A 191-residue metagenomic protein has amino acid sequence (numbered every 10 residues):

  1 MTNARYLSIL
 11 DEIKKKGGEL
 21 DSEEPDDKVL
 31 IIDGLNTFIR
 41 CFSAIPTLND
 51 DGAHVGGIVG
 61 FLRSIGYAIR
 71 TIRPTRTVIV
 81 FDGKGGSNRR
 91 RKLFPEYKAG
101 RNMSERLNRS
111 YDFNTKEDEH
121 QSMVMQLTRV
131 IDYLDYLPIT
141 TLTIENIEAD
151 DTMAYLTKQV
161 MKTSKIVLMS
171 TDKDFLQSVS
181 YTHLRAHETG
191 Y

Functional and structural regions predicted by a protein language model:
T2-K14, L20-M169, F175-L184: Noncatalytic, basic helical substrate-engagement surface that gates or grips nucleic-acid strands
H183-Y191: Single conserved hydrophobic/aromatic residue that forms the stacking wall/gate of nucleotide- or nucleobase-binding
